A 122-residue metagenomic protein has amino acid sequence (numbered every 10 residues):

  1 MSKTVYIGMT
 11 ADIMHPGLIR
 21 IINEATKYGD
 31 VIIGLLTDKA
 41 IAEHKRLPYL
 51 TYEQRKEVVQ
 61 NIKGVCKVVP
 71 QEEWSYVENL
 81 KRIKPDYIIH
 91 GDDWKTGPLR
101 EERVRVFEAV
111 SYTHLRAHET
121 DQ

Functional and structural regions predicted by a protein language model:
S2-L35: N-terminal catalytic cores of NTP/NDP-binding nucleotidyl/phosphoryl-transfer enzymes
L35, E72, G91-D93: Short secondary-structure boundary segments
K39-H44: A short acidic, helix-capping loop that chelates divalent metal ions and anchors anionic groups
K56-W74: Short acidic amphipathic segments
N79-I89: Proline-aspartate-enriched helix->loop->beta-strand connector
L99-V110: Short, aromatic/basic amphipathic alpha-helical patches
T113-T120: Conserved small/polar residues in nucleotide/adenosyl-binding loops
